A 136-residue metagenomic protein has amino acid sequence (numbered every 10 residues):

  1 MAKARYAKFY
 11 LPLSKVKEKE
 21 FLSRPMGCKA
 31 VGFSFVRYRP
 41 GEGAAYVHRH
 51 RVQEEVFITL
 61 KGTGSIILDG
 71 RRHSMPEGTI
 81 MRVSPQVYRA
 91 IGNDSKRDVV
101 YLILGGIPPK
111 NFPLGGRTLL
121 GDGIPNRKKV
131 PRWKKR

Functional and structural regions predicted by a protein language model:
M1-V31, P40, G116-R136: A short, N-terminal "cap"/entry segment at the start of jelly-roll beta-barrel domains of the cupin/DSBH fold
S23-G32, E42-V56: A short beta-loop-beta micro-motif enriched in histidine and acidic residues
G27, S65, P85-F112: Ligand-binding loop in jelly-roll beta-barrel domains
F35-R39, R49-I67, G106: Short, conserved beta-strand element in jelly-roll/cupin
F35-V36, T79, R89: Hydrophobic/aromatic beta-strand elements that line small-molecule binding cavities or substrate pockets in beta-rich
E42-A44, E54, K61-T63, Q86-Y88 (+1 more regions): A generic structural motif
T59-L60, I67-D69, P76, G92 (+1 more regions): Beta-strand residues in well-ordered beta-sheet regions across diverse protein folds
G70-Q86: Short acidic-glycine-tyrosine-enriched beta hairpin
